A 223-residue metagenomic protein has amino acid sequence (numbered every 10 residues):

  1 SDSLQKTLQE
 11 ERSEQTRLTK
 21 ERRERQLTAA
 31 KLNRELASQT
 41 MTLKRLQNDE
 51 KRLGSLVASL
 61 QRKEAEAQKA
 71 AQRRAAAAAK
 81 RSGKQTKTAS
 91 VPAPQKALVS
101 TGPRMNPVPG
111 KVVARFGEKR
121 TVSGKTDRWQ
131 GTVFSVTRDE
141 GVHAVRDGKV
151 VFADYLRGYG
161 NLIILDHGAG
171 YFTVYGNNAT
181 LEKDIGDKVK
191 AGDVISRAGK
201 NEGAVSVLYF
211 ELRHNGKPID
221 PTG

Functional and structural regions predicted by a protein language model:
S1-P92: Alpha-helical oligomerization segments with coiled-coil/rod-like character
L4, L98-V99, S196-R197: A generic local structural motif
V91-K96, G110: Long, low-complexity intrinsically disordered segments
K96-V99, G141: Long low-complexity, Ser/Thr/Pro- and charged-rich intrinsically disordered regions
R104-G223: Catalytic cores of peptidoglycan-degrading enzymes
